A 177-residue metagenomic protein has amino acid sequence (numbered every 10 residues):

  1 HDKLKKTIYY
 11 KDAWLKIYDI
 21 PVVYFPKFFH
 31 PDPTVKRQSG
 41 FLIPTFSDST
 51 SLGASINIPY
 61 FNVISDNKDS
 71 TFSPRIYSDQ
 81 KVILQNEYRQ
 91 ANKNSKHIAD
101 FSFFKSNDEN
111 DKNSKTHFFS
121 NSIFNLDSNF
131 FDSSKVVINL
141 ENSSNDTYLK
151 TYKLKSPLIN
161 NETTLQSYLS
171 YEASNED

Functional and structural regions predicted by a protein language model:
H1-K93, K112, S128, P157-N175: Outer-membrane beta-barrel initiation region
D100-D177: Flexible loop and strand-edge segments within Gram-negative outer membrane beta-barrel domains
